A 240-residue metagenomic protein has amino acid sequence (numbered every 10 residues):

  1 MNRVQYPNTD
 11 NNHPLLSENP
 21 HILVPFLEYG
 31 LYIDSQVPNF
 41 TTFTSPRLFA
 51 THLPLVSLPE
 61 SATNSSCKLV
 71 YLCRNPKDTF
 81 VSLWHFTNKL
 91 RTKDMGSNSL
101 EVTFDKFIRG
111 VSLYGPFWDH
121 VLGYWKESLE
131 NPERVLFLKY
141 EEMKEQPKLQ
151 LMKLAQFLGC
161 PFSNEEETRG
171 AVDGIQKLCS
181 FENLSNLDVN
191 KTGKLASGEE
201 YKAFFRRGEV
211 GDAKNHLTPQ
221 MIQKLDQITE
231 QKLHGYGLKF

Functional and structural regions predicted by a protein language model:
M1-L138, F157-L158, V189-K191, L195-F240: PAPS-dependent sulfotransferase catalytic domain
M1-Q5, L138-N164, I175, N183: PAPS/PAP-binding and catalytic site of the sulfotransferase fold
D10-P14, C160-V172: Short, surface-exposed acidic
P20-V24, E167-Q176: Cytochrome P450 heme-thiolate monooxygenase catalytic core
P54, N75, E141-M143, L178-F181: Short, solvent-exposed coil/turn elements at secondary-structure transition points
A171-L187, I222: C-terminal anion-handling pockets and recognition modules
